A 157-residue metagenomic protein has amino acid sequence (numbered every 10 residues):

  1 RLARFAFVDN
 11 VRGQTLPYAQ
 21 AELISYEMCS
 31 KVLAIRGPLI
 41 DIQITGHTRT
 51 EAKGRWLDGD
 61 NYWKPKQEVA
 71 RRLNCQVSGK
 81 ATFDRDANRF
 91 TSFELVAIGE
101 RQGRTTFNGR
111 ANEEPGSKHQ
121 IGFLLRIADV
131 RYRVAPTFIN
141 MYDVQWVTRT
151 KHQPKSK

Functional and structural regions predicted by a protein language model:
R1-K157: Acidic, serine/threonine-rich low-complexity disordered tracts
